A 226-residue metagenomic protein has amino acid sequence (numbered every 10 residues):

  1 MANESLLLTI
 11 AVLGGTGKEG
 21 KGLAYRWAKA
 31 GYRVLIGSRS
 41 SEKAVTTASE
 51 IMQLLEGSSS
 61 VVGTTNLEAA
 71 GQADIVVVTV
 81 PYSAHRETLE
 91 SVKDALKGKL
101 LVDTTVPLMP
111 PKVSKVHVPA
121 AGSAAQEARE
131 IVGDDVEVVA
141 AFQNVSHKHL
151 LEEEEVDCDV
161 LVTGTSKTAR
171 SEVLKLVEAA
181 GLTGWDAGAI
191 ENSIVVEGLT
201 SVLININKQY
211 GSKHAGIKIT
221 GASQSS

Functional and structural regions predicted by a protein language model:
A2-Q53: NAD(P)+-binding Rossmann beta1-loop-alpha1 motif at the extreme N-terminus of oxidoreductases
L6-T9, G98, D157: Phosphate-coordination loops involved in phosphoryl transfer and adenosine-cofactor binding
L55-S60, T64-L100, T104-K112: Rossmann-like NAD(P)-binding element
G63, E137-Q143, W185-A187: General beta-strand structural signal in soluble alpha/beta enzymes
P81-A84, N144-V145, S166-K167: Short beta->alpha connector loops
T105-E152: Rossmann-fold NAD(P)-binding glycine/threonine-rich loop
D159-S226: Active-site-lining helix/loop region of Rossmann-like oxidoreductase modules
